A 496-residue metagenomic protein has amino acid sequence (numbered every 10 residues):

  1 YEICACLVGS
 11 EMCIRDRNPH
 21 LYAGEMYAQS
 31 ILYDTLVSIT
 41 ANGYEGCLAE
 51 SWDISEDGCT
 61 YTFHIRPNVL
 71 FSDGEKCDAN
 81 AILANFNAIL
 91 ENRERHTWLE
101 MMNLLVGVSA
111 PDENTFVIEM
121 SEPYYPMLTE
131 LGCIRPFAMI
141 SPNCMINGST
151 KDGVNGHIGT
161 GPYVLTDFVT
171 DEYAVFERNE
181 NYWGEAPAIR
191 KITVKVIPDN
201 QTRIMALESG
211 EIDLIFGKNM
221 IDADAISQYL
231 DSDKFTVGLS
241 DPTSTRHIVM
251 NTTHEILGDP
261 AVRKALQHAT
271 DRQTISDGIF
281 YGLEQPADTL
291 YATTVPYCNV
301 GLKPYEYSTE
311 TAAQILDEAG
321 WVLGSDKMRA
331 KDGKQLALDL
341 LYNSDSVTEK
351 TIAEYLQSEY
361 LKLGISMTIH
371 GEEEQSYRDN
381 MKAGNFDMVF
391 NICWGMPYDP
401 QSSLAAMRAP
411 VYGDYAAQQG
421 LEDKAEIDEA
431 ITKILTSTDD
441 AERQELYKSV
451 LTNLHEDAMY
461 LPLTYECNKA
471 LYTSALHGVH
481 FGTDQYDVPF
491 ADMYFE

Functional and structural regions predicted by a protein language model:
Y1-C13, F176: Short, small-residue-biased leader/transition segments that mark boundaries at the very start of proteins
S10-E56, N87, I158: N-terminal lobe/hinge region of extracytoplasmic solute-binding protein
N42, G132-P187, K191, T309-E310 (+2 more regions): Gly/Pro-rich hinge or "lid" segments in bacterial periplasmic/extracellular proteins
E50-R95, V117, I256: Aromatic- and charge-enriched surface segment that lines or borders ligand/interaction sites
D53, L99-C144: Surface-exposed binding/hinge segments that line and control ligand-binding clefts or catalytic entry sites
K151, N179-A225, S366-T368, E373: Ligand-site clamp/hinge motif
V169, A269-V300, T348-Q357, M381-E496: Detector for C-terminal structural segments
E177-R178, G258-S358, S449: Append "and occasionally in soluble cytosolic enzymes with long acidic Gly/Pro-rich linkers
